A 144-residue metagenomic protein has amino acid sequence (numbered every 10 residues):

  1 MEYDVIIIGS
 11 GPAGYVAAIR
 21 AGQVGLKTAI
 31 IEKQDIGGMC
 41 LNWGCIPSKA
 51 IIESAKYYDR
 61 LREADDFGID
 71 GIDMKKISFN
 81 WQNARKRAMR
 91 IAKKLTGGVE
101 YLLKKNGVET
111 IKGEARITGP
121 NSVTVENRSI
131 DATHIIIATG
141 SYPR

Functional and structural regions predicted by a protein language model:
M1-A13: Beta1/beta-strand and adjacent pyrophosphate-binding region of the FAD-binding site in flavoprotein oxidoreductases
E2-Y3, I19-L26, I31-R144: Glycine-rich flavin
V16: Short alpha-helical segment within the catalytic ATP-binding CA
